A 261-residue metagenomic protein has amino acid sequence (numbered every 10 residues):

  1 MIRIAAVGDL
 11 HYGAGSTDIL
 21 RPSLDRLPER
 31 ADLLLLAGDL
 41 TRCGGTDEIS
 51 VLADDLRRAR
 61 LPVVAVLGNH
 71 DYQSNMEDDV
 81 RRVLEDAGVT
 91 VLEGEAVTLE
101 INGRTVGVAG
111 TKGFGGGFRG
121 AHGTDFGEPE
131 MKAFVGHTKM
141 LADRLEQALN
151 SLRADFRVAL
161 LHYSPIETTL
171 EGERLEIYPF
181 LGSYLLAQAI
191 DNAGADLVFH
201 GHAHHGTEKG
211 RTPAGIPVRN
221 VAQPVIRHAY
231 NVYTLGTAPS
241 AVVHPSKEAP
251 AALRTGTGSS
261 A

Functional and structural regions predicted by a protein language model:
M1, L99-N102, E171, Y178 (+2 more regions): Binuclear metal-dependent phosphoesterase catalytic core
M1-P62, Y72-N75, D79, M131 (+3 more regions): N-terminal active-site segment of His-dependent metallophosphoesterases
I2-H11, T105-F114, V158-L160, P217-A222: Active-site-proximal beta-strand elements of phosphoester/diester hydrolases
A6-G8, L34-D39, V63-N69, T90-E95 (+3 more regions): Active-site neighborhood of phospho(di)ester-bond hydrolases with catalytic His/Asp-centered motifs
H11-S16, T41-T46, H70-E77, T98-I101 (+5 more regions): Active-site environment of divalent metal-dependent phosphoester hydrolases
L52, G123-D125, P129, L152-G194: Active-site-proximal segments of metal-dependent phosphoesterases and phosphodiesterases across multiple
R81-L84, V89-T90, A96-V106: Active-site-adjacent helix-turn-beta-strand microarchitecture at beta-sheet edges that either contains or buttresses
R104-A154, P179-Y184, V242, K247 (+1 more regions): Binuclear metal-dependent hydrolase catalytic cores centered on His/Asp/Glu-rich metal-binding motifs
